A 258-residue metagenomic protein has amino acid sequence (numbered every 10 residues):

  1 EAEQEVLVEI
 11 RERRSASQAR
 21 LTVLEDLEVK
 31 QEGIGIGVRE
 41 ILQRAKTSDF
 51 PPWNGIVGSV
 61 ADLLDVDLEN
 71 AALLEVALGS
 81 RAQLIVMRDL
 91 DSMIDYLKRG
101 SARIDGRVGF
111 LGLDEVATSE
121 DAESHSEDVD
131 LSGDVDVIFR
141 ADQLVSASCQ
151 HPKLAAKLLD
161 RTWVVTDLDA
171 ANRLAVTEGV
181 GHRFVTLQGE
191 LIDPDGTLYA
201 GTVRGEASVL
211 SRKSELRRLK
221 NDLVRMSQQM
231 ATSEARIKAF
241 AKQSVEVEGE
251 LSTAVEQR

Functional and structural regions predicted by a protein language model:
A2-E9: Extended, domain-scale alpha-helical bundle/helix-rich regions
E9, S15-A235: Hinge-like oligomerization/junction regions that interrupt long coiled-coil arms in large cytoskeletal
T232-R258: Extended alpha-helical coiled-coil "stalk/arm" regions that act as elongated linkers or oligomerization scaffolds
